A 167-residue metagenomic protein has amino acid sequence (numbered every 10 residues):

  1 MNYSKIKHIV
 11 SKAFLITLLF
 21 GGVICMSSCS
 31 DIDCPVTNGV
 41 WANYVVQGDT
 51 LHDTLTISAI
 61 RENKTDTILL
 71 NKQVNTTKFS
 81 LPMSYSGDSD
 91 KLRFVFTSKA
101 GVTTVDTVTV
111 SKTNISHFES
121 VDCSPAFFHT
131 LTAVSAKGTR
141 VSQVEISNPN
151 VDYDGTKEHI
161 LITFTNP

Functional and structural regions predicted by a protein language model:
M1-C29: Sec-dependent bacterial lipoprotein signal peptides
N2, Y44, T165-P167: Signal peptide-directed secreted proteins
H8-K12, G39, V134-K137: Short N-terminal leader segment in a subset of presequences, especially plant chloroplast and some mitochondrial
G22-Q47: Bacterial Sec-dependent N-terminal signal peptides
C29-V36, K78, P82-P167: Extracytoplasmic cysteine-anchoring/structural motifs
W41, H52-T56, S89-K91, H159: Exposed beta-strand and adjacent loop surfaces of beta-rich binding modules that mediate intermolecular recognition
V46-G48, A59-N63, F96-A100: Short acidic, glycine-rich loop/turn motifs
T50-F79: Post-signal-peptide N-terminal segment of Sec-exported extracytoplasmic proteins
